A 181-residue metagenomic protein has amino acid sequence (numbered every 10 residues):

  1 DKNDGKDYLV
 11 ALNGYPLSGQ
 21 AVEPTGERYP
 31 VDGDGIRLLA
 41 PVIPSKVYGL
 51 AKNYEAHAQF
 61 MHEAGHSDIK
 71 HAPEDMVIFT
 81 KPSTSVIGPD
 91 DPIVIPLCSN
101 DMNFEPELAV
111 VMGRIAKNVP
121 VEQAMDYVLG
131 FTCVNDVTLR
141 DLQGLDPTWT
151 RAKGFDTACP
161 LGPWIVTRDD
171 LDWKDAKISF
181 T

Functional and structural regions predicted by a protein language model:
D1-M76, D169-L171: N-terminal non-catalytic cap/leader segment that marks the start of a structured domain
S45-T181: Glycine-enriched loop-and-adjacent helix/strand subsegments that border the catalytic/binding cleft of enzyme cores
